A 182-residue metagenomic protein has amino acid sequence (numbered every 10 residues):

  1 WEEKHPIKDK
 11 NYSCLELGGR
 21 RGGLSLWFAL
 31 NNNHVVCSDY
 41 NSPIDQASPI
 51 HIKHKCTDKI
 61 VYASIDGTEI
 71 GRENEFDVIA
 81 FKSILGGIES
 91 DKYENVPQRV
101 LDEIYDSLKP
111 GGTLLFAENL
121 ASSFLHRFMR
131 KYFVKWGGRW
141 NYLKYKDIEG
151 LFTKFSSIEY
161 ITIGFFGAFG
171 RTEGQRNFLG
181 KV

Functional and structural regions predicted by a protein language model:
W1-N11: Conserved alpha-helix/loop element of class I SAM-dependent methyltransferases that forms part of the SAM/SAH-binding
K10-R20: Conserved class I S-adenosyl-L-methionine
R21-T68: Class I SAM-dependent methyltransferase SAM/SAH-binding core
T68-I79: A short acidic, Gly/Pro-enriched loop at the edge of an enzyme's catalytic core that lines a small-molecule cofactor
I88-E103: A short, conserved alpha-helix within the catalytic core of class I
G111-E118: Conserved beta-strand signature within the Rossmann-like core of class I S-adenosyl-L-methionine
K131-K146: Acceptor-substrate binding/catalytic loop of class I
E159-V182: A C-terminal cap/extension of S-adenosyl-L-methionine-dependent methyltransferases that defines the acceptor-substrate
